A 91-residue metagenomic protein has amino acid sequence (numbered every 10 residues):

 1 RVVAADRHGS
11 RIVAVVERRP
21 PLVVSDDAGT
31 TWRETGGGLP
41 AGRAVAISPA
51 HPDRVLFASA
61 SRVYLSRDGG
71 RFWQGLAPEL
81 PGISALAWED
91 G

Functional and structural regions predicted by a protein language model:
R1-G91: Extracellular glycan-interacting surfaces
